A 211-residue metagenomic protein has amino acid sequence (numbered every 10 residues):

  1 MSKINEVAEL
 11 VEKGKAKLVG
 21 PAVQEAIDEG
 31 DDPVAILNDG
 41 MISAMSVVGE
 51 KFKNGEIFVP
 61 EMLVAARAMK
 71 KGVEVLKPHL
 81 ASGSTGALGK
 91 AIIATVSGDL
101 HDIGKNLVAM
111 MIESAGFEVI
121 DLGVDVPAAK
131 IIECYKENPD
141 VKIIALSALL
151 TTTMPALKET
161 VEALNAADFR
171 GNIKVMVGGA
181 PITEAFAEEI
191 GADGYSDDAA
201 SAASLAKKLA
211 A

Functional and structural regions predicted by a protein language model:
M1-G83: Long amphipathic alpha-helical segments
I42, S97-D99, P181: Short glycine-enriched loops at secondary-structure junctions
V73-S84, H101, L149-E159: Short, composition-biased local secondary-structure segments
A87-L122: Glycine-rich active-site/cofactor-binding loop and its immediate structural neighborhood
V108-A115, I120-A192, S204-L205: Cofactor-cradling patches in redox/metallo enzymes
D193-D198: Short acidic-hydrophobic, aromatic-tinged amphipathic segments that line or gate anion-handling sites
A199-A203: Short, acidic/turn-prone active-site loops that include or flank metal/cofactor- and phosphate-binding residues
L205-A211: A charged, well-structured terminal subsegment
